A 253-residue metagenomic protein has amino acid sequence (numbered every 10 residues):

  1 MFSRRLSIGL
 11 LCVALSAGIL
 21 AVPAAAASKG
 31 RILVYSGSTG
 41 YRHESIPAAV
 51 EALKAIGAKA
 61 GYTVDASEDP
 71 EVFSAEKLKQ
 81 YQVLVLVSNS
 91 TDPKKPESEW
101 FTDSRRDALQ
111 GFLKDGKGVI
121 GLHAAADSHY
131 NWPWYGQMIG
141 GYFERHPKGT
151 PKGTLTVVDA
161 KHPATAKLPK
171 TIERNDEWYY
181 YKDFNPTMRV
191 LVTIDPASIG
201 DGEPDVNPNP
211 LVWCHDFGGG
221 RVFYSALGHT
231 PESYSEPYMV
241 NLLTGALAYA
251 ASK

Functional and structural regions predicted by a protein language model:
M1-L11: Bacterial N-terminal signal peptides that target proteins for export
G9-I19: Bacterial N-terminal signal peptides
A21-P23: N-terminal signal peptide c-region/cleavage motif recognized by signal peptidases
A26-G30, S36, E44-P47, E51-Y62 (+3 more regions): Extracellular ligand-binding/catalytic regions of CAZymes and related secreted enzymes and adhesion modules
I32-Y35, L78-H129, G219: Short alpha-beta junction capping motif
S38-Y41, P70-F73, N89-P93, V119 (+3 more regions): Solvent-exposed loop/turn segments at secondary-structure junctions within structured extracellular/periplasmic domains
S67-E76, D107, V206-V212: Alpha-helical scaffolding within the catalytic cores of extracellular/periplasmic polymer-degrading hydrolases
G141-G218: Catalytic beta-strand/loop cores that center a nucleophilic Ser/Cys/Thr and support acyl-enzyme chemistry
